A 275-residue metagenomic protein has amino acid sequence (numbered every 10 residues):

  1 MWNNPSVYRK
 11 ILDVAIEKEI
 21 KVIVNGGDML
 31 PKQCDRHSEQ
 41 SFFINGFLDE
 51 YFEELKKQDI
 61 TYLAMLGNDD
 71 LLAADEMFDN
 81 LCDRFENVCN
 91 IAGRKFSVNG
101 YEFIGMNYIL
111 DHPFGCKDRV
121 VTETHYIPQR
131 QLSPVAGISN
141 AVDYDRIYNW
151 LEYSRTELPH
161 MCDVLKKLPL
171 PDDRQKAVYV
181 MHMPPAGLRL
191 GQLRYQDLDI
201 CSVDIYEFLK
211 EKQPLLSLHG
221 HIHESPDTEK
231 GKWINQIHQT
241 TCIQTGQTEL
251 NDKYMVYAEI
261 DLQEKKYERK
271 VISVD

Functional and structural regions predicted by a protein language model:
W2-S6, L30-C34, A64-E76, K95-S97 (+4 more regions): Active-site environment of divalent metal-dependent phosphoester hydrolases
P5-V98: Core catalytic region of metal-dependent phosphoesterases/phosphodiesterases, especially metallo-beta-lactamase-like
I20-V24, I205, L209, Q213-H219: Proline-aspartate-enriched helix->loop->beta-strand connector
L30, C34-N45, D172-Q213: Active-site-proximal segments of metal-dependent phosphoesterases and phosphodiesterases across multiple
S41-F52, E152-K167, S202: Well-ordered, non-membrane alpha-helical segments in soluble/globular domains
K57-Y62, Q213-L215, I237-T240: A short helix->loop->beta-strand "cap" motif at the edges of active sites that frequently abuts
F96-N99, V203-K212, S225-D275: Binuclear metal-dependent phosphoesterase catalytic core
Y101-Y195: Active-site-proximal loop/helix segment associated with metal-binding centers of metalloenzymes
